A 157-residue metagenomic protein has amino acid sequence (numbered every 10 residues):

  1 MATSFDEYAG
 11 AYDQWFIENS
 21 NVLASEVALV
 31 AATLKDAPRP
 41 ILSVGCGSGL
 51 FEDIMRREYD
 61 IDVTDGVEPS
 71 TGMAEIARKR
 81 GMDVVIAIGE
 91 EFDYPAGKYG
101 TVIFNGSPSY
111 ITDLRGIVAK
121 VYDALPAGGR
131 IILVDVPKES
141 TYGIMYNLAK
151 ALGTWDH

Functional and structural regions predicted by a protein language model:
M1-D36, L50-I54, M73: Conserved class I S-adenosyl-L-methionine
P38, Y99-G100: Local beta-strand N-terminus motif with an aromatic residue
S43-F92: Class I SAM-dependent methyltransferase SAM/SAH-binding core
I103: A conserved beta-strand element that flanks and buttresses the S-adenosyl-L-methionine
G106-S107: Short catalytic micro-motifs in class I SAM-dependent methyltransferases
R115-R130: A short glycine-rich, Lys/Arg-flanked "PGG" loop and its adjoining helix->strand segment in the class I
I132-D156: Conserved class I S-adenosyl-L-methionine
